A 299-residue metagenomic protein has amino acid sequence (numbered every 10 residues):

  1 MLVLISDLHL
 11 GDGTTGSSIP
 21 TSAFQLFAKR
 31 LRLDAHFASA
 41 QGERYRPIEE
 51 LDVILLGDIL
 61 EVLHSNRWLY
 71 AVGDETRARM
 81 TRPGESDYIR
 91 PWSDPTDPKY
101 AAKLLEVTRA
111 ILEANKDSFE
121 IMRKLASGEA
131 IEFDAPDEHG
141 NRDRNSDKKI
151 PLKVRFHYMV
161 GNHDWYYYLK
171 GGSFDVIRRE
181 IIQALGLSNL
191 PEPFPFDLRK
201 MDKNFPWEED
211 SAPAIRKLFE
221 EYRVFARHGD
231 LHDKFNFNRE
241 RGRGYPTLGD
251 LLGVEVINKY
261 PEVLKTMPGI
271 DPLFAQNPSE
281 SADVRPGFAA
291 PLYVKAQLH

Functional and structural regions predicted by a protein language model:
M1-H299: Extended recognition/assembly regions associated with phosphoester-bond processing machinery
